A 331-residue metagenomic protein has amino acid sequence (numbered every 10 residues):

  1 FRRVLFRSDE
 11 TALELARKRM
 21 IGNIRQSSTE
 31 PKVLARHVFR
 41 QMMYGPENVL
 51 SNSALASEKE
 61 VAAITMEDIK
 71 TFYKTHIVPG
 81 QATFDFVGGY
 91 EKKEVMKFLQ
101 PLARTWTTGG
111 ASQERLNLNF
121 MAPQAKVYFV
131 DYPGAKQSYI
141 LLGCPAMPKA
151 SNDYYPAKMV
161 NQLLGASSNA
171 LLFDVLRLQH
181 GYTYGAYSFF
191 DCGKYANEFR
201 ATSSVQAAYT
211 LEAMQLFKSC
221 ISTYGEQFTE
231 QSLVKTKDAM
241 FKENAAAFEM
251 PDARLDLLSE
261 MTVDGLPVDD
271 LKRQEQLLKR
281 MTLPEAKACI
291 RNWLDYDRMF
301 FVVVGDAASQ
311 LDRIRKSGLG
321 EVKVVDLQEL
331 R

Functional and structural regions predicted by a protein language model:
R3-R17, S167, Y187-F248, R315-L319 (+1 more regions): M16/insulysin-pitrilysin zinc metalloprotease superfamily fold
R7-S8, E91-K93, A103-G109: Bacterial peptidoglycan biogenesis and beta-lactam-recognition machinery
E14, Q26-Q81, T105-S151, Q162-L211 (+3 more regions): Non-catalytic beta-strand/loop surface segments
A16, V87-G89, P133, P145 (+1 more regions): Active-site-proximal beta-strand/loop segments in catalytic clefts of secreted hydrolases
G88-K93, Q206-T210, D306-A308: Helix N-cap motif at beta-to-alpha junctions
V95-F98, L172, A213, Q310-I314: Hydrophobic side chains in well-ordered alpha-helices
P156-V160, A213-L216: Short amphipathic alpha-helical coupling segments at ligand-binding clamshell hinges and other catalytic/signaling
